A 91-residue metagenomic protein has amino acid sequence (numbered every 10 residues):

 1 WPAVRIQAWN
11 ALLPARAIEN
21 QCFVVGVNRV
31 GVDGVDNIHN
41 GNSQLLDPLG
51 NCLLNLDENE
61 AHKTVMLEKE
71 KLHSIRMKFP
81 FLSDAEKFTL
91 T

Functional and structural regions predicted by a protein language model:
W1-K63: CN hydrolase (nitrilase-like) catalytic-core segments centered on the catalytic cysteine and neighboring Lys/Glu
A61-M77: A short, polar/charged loop-to-alpha-helix boundary motif
H73-T91: Cysteine/selenocysteine-centered motifs that mediate thiol-based redox chemistry or coordinate metal-sulfur cofactors
